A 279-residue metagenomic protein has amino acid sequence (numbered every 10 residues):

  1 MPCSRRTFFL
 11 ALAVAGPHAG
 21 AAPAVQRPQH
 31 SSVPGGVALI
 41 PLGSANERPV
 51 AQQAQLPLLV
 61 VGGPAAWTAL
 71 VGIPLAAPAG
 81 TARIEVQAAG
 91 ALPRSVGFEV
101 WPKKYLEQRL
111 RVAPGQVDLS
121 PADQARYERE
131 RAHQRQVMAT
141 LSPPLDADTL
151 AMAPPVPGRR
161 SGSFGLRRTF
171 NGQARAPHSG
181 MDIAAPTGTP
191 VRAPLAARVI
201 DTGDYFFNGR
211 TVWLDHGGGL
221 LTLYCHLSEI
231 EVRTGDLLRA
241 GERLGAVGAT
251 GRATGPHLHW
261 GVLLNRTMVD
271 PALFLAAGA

Functional and structural regions predicted by a protein language model:
M1-V14: N-terminal secretory signal peptides and thylakoid transit peptides that target proteins across membranes
G16-A19: N-terminal signal peptide c-region/cleavage motif recognized by signal peptidases
A22-V96: Cationic-aromatic interfacial patches
G35-V37, P64-A66, A79, P93-S95 (+5 more regions): Extracytoplasmic
G97-N208: Surface-exposed, glycine-biased beta-strand/turn segments
P190-I200, E231-V247: Short, well-structured beta-strand-loop connectors
P194-S228, P256, G261: Zn2+-dependent peptidoglycan hydrolase active-site motif and core
T211-H216, D236-A279: Conserved, short, structured surface segments that act as functional micro-motifs
